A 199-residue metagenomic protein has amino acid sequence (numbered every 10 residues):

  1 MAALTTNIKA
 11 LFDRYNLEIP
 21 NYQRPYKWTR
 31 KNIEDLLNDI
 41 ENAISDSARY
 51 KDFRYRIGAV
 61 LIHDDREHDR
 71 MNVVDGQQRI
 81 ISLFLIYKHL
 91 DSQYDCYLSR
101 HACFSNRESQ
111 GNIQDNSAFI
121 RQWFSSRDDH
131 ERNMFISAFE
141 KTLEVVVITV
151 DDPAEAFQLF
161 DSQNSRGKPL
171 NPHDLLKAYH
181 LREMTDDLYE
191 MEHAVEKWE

Functional and structural regions predicted by a protein language model:
M1-E199: Covalent nucleotidyltransferase
